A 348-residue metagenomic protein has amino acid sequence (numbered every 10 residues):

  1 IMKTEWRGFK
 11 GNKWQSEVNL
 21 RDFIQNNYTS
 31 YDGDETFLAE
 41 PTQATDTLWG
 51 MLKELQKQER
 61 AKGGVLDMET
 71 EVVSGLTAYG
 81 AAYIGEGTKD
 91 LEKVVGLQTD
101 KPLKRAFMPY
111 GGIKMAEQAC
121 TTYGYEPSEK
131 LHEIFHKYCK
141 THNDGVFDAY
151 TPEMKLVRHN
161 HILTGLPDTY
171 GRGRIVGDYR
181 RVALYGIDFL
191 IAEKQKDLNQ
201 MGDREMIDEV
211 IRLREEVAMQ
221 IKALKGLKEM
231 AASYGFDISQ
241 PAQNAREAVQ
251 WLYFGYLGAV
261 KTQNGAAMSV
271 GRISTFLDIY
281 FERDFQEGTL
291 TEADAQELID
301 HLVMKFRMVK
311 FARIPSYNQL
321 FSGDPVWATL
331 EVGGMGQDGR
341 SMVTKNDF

Functional and structural regions predicted by a protein language model:
I1-F348: Conserved catalytic cores of very large enzyme subunits
